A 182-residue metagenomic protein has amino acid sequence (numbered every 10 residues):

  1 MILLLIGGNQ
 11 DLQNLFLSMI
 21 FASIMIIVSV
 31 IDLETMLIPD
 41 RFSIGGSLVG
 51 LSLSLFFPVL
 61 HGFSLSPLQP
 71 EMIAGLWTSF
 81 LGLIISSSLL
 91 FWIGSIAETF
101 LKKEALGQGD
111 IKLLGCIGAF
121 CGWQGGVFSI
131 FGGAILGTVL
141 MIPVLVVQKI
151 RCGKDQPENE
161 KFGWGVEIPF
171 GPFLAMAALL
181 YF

Functional and structural regions predicted by a protein language model:
M1-L12: N-terminal transmembrane signal-anchor/hairpin module of polytopic inner-membrane proteins
L3, E71, T78, N159-K161 (+1 more regions): Compositionally biased, low-complexity repeat tracts
G7-G8, S64, C152-Q156: Short, flexible coil/linker elements and helix-boundary hinge sites characteristic of intrinsically disordered
N14-M141: Functional transmembrane core segments of multi-pass inner-membrane proteins
Q108-G109, V146-L180: Interfacial loop-to-transmembrane junctions
C116-F120, M141-Q148, A178, F182: Short basic/hydrophobic patches in alpha-helices and adjacent helix-turn junctions that form amphipathic surface motifs
